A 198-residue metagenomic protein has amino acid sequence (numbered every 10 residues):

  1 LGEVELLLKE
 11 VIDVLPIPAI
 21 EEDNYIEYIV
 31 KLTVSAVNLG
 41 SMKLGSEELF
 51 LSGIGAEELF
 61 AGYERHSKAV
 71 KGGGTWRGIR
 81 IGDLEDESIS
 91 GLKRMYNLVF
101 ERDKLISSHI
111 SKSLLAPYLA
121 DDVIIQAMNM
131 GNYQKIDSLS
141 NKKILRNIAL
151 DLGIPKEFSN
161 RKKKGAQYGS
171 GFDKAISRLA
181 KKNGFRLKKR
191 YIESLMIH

Functional and structural regions predicted by a protein language model:
L1-L152, G169-K174, R178-L179: ATP-dependent adenylate-handling active sites, centered on carboxylate activation for C-N bond formation
I154-H198: Peripheral terminal appendages
